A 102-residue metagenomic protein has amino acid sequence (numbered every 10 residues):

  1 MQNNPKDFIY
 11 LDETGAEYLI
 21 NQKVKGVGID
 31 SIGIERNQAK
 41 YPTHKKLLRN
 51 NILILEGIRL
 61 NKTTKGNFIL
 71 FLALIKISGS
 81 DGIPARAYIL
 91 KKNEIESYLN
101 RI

Functional and structural regions predicted by a protein language model:
M1-I102: Active-/binding-site microenvironments in catalytic and ligand-binding cores
